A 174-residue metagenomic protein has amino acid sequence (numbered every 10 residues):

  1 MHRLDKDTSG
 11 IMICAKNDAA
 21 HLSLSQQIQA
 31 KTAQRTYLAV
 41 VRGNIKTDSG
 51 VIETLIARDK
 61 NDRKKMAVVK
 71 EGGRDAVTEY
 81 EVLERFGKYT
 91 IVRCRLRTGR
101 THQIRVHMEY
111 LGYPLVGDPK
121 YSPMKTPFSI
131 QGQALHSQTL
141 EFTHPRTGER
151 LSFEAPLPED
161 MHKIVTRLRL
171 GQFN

Functional and structural regions predicted by a protein language model:
M1-N174: RNA pseudouridine synthases
